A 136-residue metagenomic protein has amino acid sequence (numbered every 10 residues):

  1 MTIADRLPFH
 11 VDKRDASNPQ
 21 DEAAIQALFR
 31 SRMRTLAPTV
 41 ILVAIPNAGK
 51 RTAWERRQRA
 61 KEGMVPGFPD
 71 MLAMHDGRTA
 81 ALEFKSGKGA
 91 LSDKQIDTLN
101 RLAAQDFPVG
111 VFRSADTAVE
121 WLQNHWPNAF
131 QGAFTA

Functional and structural regions predicted by a protein language model:
M1-A136: Catalytic phosphate/metal-binding cores of nucleic-acid and nucleotide-processing enzymes, i.e., regions that mediate
